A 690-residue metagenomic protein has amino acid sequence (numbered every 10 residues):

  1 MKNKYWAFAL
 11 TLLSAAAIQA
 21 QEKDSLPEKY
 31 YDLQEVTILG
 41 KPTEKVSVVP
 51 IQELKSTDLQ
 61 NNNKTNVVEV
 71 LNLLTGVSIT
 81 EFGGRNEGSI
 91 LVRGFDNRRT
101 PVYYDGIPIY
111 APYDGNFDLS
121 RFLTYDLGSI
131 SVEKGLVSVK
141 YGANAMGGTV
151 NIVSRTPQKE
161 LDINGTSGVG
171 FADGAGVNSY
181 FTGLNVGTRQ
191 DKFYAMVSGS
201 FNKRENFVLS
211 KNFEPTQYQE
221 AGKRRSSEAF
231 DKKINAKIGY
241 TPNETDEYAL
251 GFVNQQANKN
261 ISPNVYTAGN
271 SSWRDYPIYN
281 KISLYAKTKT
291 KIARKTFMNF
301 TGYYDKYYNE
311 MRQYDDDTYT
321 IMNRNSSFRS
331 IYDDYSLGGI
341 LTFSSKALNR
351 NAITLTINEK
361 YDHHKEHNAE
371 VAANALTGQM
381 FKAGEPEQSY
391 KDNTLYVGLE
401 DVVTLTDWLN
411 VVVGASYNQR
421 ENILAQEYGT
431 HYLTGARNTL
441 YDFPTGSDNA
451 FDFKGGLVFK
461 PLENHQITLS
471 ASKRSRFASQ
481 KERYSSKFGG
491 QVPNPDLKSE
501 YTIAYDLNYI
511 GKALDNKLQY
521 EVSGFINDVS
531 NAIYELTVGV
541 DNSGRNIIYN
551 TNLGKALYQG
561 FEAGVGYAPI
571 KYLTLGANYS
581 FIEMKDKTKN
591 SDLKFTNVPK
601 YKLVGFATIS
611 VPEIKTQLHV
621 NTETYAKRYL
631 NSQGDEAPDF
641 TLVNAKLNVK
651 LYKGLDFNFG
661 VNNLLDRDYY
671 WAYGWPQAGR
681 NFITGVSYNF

Functional and structural regions predicted by a protein language model:
Q21-Q60, N97: Short, acidic, small-residue-rich periplasmic hinge/interaction motif at the N-terminus of Gram-negative outer-membrane
V68-I107: Extracytoplasmic beta-strand/coil segments of soluble accessory domains associated with Gram-negative outer-membrane
P108-G135: Short acidic/polar hinge/loop motifs at secondary-structure boundaries that mediate gating or recognition
T166, D407, Q419-R420, F525-D528 (+2 more regions): Gram-negative outer-membrane beta-barrel transporters
G176-R204, E214-N258, N280-A293, A347-N349: Transmembrane beta-barrel wall of Gram-negative outer-membrane proteins
N258-V265, K306-E310, H363-K365, E370-G378 (+7 more regions): Surface-exposed extracellular loop regions of Gram-negative outer-membrane beta-barrel proteins, predominantly
S327-F328, Y332, S336-F343, Y390 (+5 more regions): Outer membrane beta-barrel strand-and-loop segments of large Gram-negative receptors, especially TonB-dependent
T354-L462, F477, N590: Signature of Gram-negative outer-membrane beta-barrel scaffolds
